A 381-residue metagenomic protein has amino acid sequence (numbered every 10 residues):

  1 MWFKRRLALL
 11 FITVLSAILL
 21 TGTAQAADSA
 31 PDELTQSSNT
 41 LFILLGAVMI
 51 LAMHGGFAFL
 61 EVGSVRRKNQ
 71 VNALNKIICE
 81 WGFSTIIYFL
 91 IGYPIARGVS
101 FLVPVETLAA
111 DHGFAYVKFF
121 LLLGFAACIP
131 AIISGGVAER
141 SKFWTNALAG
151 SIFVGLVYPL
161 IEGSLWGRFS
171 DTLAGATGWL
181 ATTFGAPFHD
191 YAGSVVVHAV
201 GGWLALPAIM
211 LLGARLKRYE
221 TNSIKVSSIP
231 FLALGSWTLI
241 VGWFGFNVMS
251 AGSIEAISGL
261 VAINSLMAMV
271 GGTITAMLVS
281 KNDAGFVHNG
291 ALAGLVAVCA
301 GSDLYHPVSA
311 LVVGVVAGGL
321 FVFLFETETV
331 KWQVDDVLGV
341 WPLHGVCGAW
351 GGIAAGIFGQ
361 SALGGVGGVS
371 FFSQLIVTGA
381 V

Functional and structural regions predicted by a protein language model:
W2-V381: Hydrophobic alpha-helical transmembrane bundles of multi-pass membrane proteins
